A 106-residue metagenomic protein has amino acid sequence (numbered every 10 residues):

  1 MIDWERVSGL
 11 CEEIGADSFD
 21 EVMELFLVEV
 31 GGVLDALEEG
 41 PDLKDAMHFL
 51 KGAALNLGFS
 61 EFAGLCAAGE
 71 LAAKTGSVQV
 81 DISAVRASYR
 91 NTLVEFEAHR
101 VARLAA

Functional and structural regions predicted by a protein language model:
I2-F49, V78-R103: Long, amphipathic alpha-helical coiled-coil segments characteristic of histidine-phosphotransfer scaffolds
A54-K74, D81: Short, well-ordered alpha-helical segments that carry or flank key catalytic/ligand-binding motifs at enzyme/regulatory
